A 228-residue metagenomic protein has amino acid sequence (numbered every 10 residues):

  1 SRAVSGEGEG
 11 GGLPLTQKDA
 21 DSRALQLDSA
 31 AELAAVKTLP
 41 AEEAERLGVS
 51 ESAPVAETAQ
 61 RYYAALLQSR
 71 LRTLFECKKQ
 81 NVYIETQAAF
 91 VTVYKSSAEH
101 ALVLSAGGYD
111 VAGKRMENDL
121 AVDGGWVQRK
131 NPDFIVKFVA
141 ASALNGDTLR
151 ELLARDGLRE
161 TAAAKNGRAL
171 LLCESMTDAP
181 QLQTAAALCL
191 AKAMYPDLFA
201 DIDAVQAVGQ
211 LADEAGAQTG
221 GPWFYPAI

Functional and structural regions predicted by a protein language model:
S1-I228: N-terminal ligand-binding lobe of clamshell/alpha-beta domains
